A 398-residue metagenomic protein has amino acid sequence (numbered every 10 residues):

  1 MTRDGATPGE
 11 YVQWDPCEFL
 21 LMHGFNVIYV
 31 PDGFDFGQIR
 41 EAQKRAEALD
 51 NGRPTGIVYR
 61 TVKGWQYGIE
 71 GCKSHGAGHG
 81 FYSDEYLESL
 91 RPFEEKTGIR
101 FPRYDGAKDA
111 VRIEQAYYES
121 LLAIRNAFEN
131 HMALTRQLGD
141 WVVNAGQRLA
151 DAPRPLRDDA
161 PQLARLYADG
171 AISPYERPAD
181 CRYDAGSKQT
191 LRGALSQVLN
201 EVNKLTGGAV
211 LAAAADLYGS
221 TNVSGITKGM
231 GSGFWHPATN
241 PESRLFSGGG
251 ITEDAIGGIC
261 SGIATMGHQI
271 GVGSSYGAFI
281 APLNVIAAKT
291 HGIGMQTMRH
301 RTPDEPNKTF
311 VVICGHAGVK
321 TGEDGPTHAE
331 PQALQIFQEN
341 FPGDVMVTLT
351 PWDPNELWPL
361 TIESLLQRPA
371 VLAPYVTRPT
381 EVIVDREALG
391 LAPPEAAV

Functional and structural regions predicted by a protein language model:
M1, Q38-E41, Y218-E339, N355-P359 (+2 more regions): Thiamine diphosphate
T2-I251, G262: Conserved acidic/glycine
H23-N26, R45-L49, P92-K96, L205 (+5 more regions): Change "in soluble alpha/beta enzymes" to "in soluble alpha/beta proteins
F25, N51-P54, T206-V210, P241-R244 (+4 more regions): Short coil/turn connectors at secondary-structure junctions
Y29-P31, T348-P351: Short acidic-hydrophobic, aromatic-tinged amphipathic segments that line or gate anion-handling sites
V58-R60, V311-G315, P351, A373-T377: Short beta-strand segments
R60-G64, D216, A317-G318, E356 (+1 more regions): Glycine-rich beta-alpha junction loops
Q197-E201, P331-V345, N355-V398: Glycine-/acidic-rich phosphate or pyrophosphate-binding loops and their flanking alpha/beta elements
